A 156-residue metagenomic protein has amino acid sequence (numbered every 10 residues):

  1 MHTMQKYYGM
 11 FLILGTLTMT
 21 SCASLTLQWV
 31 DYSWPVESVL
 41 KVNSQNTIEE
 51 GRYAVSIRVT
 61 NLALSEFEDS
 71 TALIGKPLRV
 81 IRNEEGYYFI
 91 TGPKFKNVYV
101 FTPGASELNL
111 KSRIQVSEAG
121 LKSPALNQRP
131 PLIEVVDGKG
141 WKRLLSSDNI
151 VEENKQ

Functional and structural regions predicted by a protein language model:
M1-A23: Sec-dependent bacterial lipoprotein signal peptides
M19-V36: Bacterial Sec signal peptide processing site at the extreme N-terminus
E50-F67, N109-S117, E152-Q156: Beta-propeller fold detector
A72-V80, S117-Q128: Repeated scaffold domains used in trafficking and secretory/extracellular systems, primarily beta-propellers
E85-Y87, R129-P131: Short coil/turn segments that connect the beta-strands within blades of beta-propeller domains
I90-K94, E134-K139: Conserved beta-strand positions in repeat-built beta-propeller and related beta-rich domains
F95-V100, G140-S146: Structural motif
T102-S106, S146-N149: Short loop/turn segments that connect beta-strands within beta-propeller blades
